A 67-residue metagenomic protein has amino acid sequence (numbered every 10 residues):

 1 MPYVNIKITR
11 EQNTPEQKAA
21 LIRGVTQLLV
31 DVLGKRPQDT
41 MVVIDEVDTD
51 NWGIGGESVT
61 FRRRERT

Functional and structural regions predicted by a protein language model:
P2-T67: A domain-level signal for the structural core that forms small-molecule/cofactor-binding pockets and catalytic centers
